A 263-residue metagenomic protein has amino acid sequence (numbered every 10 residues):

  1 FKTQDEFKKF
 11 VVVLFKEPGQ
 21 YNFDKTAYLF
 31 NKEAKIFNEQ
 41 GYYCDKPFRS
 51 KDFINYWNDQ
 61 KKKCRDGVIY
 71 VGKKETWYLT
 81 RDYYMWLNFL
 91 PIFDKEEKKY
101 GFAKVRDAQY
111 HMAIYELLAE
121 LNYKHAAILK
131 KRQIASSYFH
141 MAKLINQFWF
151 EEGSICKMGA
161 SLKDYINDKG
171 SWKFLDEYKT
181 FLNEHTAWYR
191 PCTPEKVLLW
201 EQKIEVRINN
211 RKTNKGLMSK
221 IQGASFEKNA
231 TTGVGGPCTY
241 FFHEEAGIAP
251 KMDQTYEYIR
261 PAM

Functional and structural regions predicted by a protein language model:
F1-M263: Phosphate/NTP-binding elements of NTP-utilizing enzymes
